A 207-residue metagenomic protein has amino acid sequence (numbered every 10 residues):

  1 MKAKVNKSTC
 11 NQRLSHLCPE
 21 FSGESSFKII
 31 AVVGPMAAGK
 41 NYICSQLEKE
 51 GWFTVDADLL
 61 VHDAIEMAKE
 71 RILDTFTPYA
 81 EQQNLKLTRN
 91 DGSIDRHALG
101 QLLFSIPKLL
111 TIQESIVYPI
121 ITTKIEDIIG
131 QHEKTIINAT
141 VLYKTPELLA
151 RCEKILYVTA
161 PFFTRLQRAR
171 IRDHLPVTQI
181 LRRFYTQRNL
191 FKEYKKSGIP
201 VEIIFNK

Functional and structural regions predicted by a protein language model:
M1-I29: Extreme N-terminal, non-catalytic leader segments that precede Walker-type/kinase nucleotide-binding cores
V32: Hydrophobic anchor at the beta1->P-loop junction of P-loop NTPases
A38: ATP-binding Walker
N41: Walker A/P-loop
W52-M67: Short beta-strand-centered segment that lines the nucleotide-binding/catalytic pocket of NTP-utilizing
D63-E133: ATP-dependent small-molecule kinase phosphotransfer cores that center on conserved nucleotide phosphate-binding segments
K124, L148-A150, I171-K207: Small-molecule kinase domains that catalyze NTP-dependent phosphoryl transfer to phosphate-bearing small molecules
K124-I128, I137-R168: ATP-dependent NMP and nucleoside kinases share a basic, alpha-helical "lid"
